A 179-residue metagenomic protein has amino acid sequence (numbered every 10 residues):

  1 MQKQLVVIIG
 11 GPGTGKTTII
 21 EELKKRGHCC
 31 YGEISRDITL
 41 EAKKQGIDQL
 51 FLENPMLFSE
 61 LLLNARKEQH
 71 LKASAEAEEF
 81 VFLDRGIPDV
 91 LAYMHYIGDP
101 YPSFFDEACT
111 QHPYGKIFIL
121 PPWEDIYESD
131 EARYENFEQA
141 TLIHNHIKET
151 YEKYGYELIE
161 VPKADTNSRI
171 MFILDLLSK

Functional and structural regions predicted by a protein language model:
Q2-L5: Pre-Walker A (Motif I) flank of P-loop NTPase domains
I8: Hydrophobic anchor at the beta1->P-loop junction of P-loop NTPases
G11, L23: P-loop (Walker A) phosphate-binding loop of NTP-binding proteins
K16: Conserved lysine of the Walker
I19-I20: Post-Walker A alpha-helix
K24-A65: Conserved substrate/cofactor phosphate-moiety recognition/catalytic segment in nucleotide-dependent phosphotransferases
S59-H112: Glycine-rich phosphate-binding loop used to anchor ATP phosphates in small-molecule kinases, encompassing both
G98-A164: A glycine- and Lys/Arg-enriched "phosphate-lid" helix/loop adjacent to the NTP-binding pocket of small-molecule kinases
